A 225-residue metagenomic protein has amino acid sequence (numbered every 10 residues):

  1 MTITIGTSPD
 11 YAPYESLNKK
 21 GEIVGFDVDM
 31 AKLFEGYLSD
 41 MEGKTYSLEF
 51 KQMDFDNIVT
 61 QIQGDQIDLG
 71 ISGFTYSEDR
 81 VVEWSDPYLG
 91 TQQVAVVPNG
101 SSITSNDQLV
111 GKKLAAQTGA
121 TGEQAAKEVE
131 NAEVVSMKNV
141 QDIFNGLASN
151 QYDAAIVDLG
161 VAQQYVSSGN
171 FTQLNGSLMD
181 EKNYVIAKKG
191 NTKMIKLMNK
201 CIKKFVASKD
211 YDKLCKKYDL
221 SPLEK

Functional and structural regions predicted by a protein language model:
M1-S72: Extracytoplasmic small-molecule ligand-binding "clamshell" domains of the periplasmic binding protein/Venus flytrap
G6-Y11, K51-D56, G64-S77, N99 (+3 more regions): Beta->alpha turn/N-cap motifs
P9, L89-V97, L159-K203, S221-K225: Periplasmic-binding protein-like
A12, I23-L38, T91-F144, L159-Q163 (+1 more regions): Bilobed "Venus flytrap"/periplasmic-binding protein-like clamshell domains and structurally analogous long
V28-L33, Y37, K113, T118-A120 (+1 more regions): Extended ligand-binding regions for polar small-molecule ligands
G43-Q108, T172-S177: Acidic, polar ligand-binding/catalytic clefts
Y46, Q124-K138, D142, Q173-S177 (+1 more regions): Ligand-binding clefts/hinges and TM-proximal coupling segments of bilobed small-molecule sensing domains
N57, I71-V82, A125, A148-D180: A ligand-binding cleft/hinge motif common to bilobed small-molecule-binding domains
